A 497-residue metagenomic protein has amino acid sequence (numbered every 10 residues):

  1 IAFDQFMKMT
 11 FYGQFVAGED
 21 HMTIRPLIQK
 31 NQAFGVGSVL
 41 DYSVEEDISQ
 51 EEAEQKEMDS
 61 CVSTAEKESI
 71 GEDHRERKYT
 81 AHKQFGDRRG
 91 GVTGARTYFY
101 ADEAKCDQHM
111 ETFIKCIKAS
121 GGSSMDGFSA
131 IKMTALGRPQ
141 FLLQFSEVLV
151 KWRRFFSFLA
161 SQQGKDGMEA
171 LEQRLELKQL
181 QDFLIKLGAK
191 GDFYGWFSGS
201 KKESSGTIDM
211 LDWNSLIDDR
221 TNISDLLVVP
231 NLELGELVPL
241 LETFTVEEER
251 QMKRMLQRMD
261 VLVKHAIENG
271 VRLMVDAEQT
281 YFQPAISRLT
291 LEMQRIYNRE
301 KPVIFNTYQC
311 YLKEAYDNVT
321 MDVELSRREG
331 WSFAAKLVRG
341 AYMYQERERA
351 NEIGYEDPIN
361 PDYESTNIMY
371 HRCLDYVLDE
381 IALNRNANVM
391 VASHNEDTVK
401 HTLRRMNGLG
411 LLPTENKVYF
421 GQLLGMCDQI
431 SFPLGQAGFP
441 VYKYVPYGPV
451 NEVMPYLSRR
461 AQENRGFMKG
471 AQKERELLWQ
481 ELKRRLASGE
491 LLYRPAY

Functional and structural regions predicted by a protein language model:
I1-Y497: Positively charged, amphipathic and often flexible ligand-engagement surfaces
